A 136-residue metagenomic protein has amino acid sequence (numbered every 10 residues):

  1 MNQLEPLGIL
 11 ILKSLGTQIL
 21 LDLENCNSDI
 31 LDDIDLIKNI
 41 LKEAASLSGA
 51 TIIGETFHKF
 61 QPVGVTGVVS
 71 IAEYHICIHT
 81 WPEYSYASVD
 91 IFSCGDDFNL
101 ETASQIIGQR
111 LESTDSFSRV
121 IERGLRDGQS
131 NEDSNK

Functional and structural regions predicted by a protein language model:
M1-K136: Polybasic/polar functional segments that serve as interface/processing modules
